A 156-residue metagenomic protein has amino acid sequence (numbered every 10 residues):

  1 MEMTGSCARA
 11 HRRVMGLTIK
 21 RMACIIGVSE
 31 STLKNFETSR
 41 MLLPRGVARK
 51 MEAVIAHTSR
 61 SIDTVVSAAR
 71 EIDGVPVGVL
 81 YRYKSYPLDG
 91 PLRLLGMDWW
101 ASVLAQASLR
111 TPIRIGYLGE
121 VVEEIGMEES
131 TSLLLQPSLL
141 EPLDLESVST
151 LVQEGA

Functional and structural regions predicted by a protein language model:
M1-V14: A short, Lys/Arg-rich alpha-helix, primarily the initiator
R9, A23, K34-N35, E52: Key DNA-contacting residues within the recognition helix of helix-turn-helix
R9, K20, A105: Short glycine-/small-residue-rich flexible loop motifs, especially phosphate/cofactor-binding loops
R13, G27, T38-R40: Residue-level detection of the helix-turn-helix DNA-binding "recognition helix"
G16-K34: Short alpha-helical DNA-recognition segment
G27, L43-I62: DNA major-groove recognition helix of helix-turn-helix/homeodomain DNA-binding modules
R60-P137: Helix-turn-helix/homeodomain-like alpha-helical modules used for DNA recognition and transcription-factor dimerization
I125-A156: Low-complexity intrinsically disordered segments
